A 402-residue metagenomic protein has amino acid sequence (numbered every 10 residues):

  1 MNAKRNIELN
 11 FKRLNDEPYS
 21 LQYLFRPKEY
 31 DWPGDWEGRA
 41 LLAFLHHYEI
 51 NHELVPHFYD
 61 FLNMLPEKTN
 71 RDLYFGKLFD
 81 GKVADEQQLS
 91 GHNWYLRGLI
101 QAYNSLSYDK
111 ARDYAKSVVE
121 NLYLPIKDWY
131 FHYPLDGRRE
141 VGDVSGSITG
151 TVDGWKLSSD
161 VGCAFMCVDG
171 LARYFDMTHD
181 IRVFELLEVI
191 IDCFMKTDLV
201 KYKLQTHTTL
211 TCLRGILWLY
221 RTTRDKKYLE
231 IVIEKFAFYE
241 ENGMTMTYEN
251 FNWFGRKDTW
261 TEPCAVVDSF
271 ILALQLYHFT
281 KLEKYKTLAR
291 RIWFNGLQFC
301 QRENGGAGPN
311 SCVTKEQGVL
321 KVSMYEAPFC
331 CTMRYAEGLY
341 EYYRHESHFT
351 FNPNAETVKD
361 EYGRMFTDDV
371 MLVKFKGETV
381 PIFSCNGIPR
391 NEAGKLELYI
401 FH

Functional and structural regions predicted by a protein language model:
M1-E53, K82-Y108, G146-I181, L186 (+3 more regions): Aromatic (Trp/Tyr) and acidic
H47, K68, P125, Y174-M177 (+2 more regions): Residue-level signature of the C-terminal ends
E53-Q88, K110-D113, S117, N121 (+3 more regions): Helix-terminus loop motifs that line ligand-binding clefts
N63-P66, E120-Y123, D192-L199, A237-E240: HEAT/HEAT-like alpha-solenoid repeats
R97, Q101-N121, P125: Hydrophobic or amphipathic alpha-helical targeting/insertion segments
D128-H132, G154-S158, V200-K203: Flexible helix-coil transition and linker loops at the boundaries of alpha-helical arrays
D128-T149: Aromatic- and acidic-residue-enriched segments that line the glycan-binding/catalytic groove of carbohydrate-active
